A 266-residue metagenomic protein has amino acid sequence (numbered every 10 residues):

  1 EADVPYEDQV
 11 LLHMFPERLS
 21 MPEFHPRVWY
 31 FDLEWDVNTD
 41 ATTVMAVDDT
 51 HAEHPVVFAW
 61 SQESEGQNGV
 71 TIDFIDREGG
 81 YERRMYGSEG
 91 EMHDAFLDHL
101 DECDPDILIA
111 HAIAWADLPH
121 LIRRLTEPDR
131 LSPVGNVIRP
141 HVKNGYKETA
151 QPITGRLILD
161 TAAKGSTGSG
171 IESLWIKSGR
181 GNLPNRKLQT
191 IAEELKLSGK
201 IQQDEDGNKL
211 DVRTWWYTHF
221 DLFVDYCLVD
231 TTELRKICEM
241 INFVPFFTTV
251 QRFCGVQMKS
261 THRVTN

Functional and structural regions predicted by a protein language model:
D3-Q9, H13-I107, P128: Conserved RNase H-like, two-metal-ion catalytic cores of nucleic-acid enzymes
L33-V37, H51, S64, A114-D117 (+2 more regions): Short, flexible loop/turn elements at secondary-structure junctions
N38-D40, L118-P119, T167-S169, R186-I191 (+2 more regions): Short helix/loop capping segments that flank catalytic or ligand/cofactor-binding pockets
T71-P184: Conserved DEDDh/DEDDy metal-dependent 3′-5′ exonuclease domain
H99, C103, H111-A112, H120-R124 (+3 more regions): Generic, well-ordered alpha-helical scaffold segments in large soluble proteins
K177-S178, N182-L222, C227: C-terminal or mid-to-C-terminal helical accessory/interaction module adjacent to the motor/catalytic core
L210-N266: Common nucleic-acid-contacting/processivity interface regions adjacent to the catalytic cores of nucleic-acid enzymes
